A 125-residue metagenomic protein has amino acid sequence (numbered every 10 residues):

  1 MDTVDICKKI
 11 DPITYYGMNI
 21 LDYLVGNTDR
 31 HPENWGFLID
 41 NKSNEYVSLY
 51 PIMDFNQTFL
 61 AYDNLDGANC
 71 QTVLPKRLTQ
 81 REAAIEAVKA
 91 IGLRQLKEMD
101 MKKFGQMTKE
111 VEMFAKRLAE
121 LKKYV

Functional and structural regions predicted by a protein language model:
M1-N27, H31-P32, G36-V125: Anionic ligand-binding catalytic core segments
